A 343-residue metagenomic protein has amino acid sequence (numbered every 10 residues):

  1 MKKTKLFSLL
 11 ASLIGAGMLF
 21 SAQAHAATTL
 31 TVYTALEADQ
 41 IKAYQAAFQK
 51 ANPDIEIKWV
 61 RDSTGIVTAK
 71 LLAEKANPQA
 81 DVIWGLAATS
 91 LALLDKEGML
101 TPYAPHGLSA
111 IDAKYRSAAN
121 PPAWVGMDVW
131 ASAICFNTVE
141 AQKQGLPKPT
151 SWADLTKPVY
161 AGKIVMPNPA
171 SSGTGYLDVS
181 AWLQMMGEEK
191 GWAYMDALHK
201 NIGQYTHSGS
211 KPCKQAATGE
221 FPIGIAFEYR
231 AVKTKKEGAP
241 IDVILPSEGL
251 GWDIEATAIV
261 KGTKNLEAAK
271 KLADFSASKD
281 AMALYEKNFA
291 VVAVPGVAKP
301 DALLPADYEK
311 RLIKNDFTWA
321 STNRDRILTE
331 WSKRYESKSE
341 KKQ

Functional and structural regions predicted by a protein language model:
F20-A26: Sec/Tat signal peptide C-region and signal peptidase I cleavage site
A27-L93: Early extracytoplasmic/lumenal segment of secretory-pathway proteins
A35, D39-K42, Q79-E220: Extracytoplasmic ligand-binding site segments that recognize negatively charged/polar headgroups
T89-L93, A217, F221-P240, F289: A ligand-binding cleft/hinge motif common to bilobed small-molecule-binding domains
A110-A113, Y194-H199, Y205-T206, E237-K261 (+1 more regions): Periplasmic-binding protein-like
C135-E140, S180-L183, D253-N265, L284-Y285: A bilobed periplasmic-binding-protein/Venus flytrap-type ligand-binding module shared by bacterial periplasmic
V159-P167, S276-A298: Periplasmic-binding protein-like
E188-K190, V291-Q343: An extracytoplasmic/periplasmic, membrane-proximal ligand-sensing/linker region
